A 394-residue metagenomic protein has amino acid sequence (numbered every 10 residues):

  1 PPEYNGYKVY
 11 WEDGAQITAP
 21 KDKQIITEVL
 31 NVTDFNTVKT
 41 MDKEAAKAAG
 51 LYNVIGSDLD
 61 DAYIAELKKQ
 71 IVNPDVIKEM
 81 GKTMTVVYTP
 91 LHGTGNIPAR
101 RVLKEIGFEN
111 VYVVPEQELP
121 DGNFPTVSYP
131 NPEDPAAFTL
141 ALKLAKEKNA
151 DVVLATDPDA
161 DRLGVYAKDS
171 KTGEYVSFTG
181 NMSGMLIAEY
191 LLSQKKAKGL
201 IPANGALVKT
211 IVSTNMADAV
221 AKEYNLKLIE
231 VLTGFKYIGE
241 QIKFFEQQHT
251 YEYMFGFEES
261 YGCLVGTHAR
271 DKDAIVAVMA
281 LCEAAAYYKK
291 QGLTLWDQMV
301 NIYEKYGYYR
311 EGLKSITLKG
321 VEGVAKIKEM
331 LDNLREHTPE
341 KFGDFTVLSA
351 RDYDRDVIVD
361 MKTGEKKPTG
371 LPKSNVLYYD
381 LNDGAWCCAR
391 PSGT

Functional and structural regions predicted by a protein language model:
P1-T37, P130-A155, A160, M185-L191 (+4 more regions): Phosphate/diphosphate-binding loops
N5-T139, L144-A145: Gly/Ser/Thr-enriched, mixed-charge loops and adjacent short helices that form phosphate/oxyanion-binding elements
V9-E12, V165-K168, G266: Short beta-strand-to-turn element immediately C-terminal to the catalytic PLP-Schiff-base lysine in fold type I
Q16-I17, D169-K196: Cysteine protease catalytic core and zymogen-processing segment of caspase-like enzymes
P20-Q24, D58-A62, G93-P98, I106 (+9 more regions): Conserved active-site and cofactor/substrate-binding residues in soluble primary-metabolism enzymes
L67-I71, E79-L103, G107-E109, F138 (+7 more regions): Long hydrophobic segments that form regular secondary structure
K146, A150-V152, E174-V176, Q194-P391: Phosphate-binding and adjacent anionic-ligand microenvironments
